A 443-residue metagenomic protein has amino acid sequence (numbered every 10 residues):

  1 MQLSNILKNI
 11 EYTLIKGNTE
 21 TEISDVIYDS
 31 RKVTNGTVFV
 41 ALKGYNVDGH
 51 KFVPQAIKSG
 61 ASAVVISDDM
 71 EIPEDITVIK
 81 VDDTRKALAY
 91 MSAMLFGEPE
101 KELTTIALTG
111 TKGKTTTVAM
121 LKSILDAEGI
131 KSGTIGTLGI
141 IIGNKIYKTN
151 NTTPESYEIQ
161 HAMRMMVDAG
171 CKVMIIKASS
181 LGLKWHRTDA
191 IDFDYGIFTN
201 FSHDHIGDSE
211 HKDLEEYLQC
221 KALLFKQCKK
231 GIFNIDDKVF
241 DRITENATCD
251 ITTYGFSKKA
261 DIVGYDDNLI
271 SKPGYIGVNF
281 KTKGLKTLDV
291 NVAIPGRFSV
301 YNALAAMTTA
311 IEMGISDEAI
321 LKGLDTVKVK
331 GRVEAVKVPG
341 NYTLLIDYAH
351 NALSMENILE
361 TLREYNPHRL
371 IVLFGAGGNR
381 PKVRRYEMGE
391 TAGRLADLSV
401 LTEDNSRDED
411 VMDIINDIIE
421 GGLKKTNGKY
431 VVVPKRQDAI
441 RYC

Functional and structural regions predicted by a protein language model:
M1-Y90, M94, K226, K238 (+6 more regions): N-terminal leader/targeting and accessory segments in enzymes
L7-I10, L88-G231, I235, V239-C249 (+2 more regions): Phosphate-binding loop of NTP-binding sites
L7-N9, V64-D68, G389-C443: C-terminal helical cap/extension that packs against the catalytic core of soluble nucleotide-cofactor enzymes
K32, K272-G274, V278-L398, E420: Nucleotide phosphate-binding/pyrophosphate-handling subdomain across enzymes that bind or process nucleotide phosphates
V53, I57-K58, V167, D189 (+1 more regions): Non-catalytic positions within long, well-ordered alpha-helices that form the structural scaffold/packing of enzyme
K58, S62-D68, I232-D236, I371-F374 (+1 more regions): Short internal beta-strands
E74-D82, Y147-N150, T248-G255: Active-site regions of enzymes building and remodeling cell-envelope glycoconjugates
M166-V167, K172-I206, D241-D289, K322-D325 (+2 more regions): Extended acidic/charged loop-beta regions that coordinate divalent cations and stabilize anionic phosphate/carboxylate
